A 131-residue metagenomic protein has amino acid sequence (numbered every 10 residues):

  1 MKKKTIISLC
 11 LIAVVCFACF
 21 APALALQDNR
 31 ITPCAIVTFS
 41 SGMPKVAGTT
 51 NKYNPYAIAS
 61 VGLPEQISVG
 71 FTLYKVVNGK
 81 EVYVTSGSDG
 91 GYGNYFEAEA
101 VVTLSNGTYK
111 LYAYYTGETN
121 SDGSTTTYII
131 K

Functional and structural regions predicted by a protein language model:
M1-T5: Positively charged n-region of N-terminal signal peptides that target proteins for export
C10-A18: Bacterial N-terminal signal peptides
C19-P33: Sec-dependent signal peptide cleavage junction
P33-F71: Short, surface-exposed binding/anchoring microloops in extracellular/periplasmic proteins
Y56, N94-L104: Exposed aromatic-hydrophobic patches
F71, K80-N94: Solvent-exposed serine/threonine-rich low-complexity stretches and specific carbohydrate-binding patches
S105-K110: A glycine-anchored, Pro-Gly-centered beta-turn/N-cap motif
N120-K131: Short beta-strand elements
